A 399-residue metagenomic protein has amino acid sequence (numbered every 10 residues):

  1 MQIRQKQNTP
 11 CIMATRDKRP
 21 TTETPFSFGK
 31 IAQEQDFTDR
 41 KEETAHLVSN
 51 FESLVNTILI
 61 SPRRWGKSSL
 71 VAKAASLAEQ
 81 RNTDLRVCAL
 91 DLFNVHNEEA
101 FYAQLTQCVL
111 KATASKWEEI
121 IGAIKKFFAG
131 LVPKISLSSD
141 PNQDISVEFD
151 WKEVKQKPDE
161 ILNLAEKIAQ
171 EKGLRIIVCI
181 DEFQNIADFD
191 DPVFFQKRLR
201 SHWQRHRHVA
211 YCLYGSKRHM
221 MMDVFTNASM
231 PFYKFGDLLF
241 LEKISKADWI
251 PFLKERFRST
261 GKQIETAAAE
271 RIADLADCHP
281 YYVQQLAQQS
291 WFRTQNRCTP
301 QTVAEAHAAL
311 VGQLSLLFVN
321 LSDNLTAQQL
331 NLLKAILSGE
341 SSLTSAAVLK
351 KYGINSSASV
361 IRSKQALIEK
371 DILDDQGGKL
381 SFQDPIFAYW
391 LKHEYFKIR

Functional and structural regions predicted by a protein language model:
M1-P62, Q80-T83, I386, R399: A short, basic N-terminal segment
P10, A14-T24, G312-R399: C-terminal leucine-rich, beta-strand-based interaction scaffolds used for sensing/assembly
R40, S68, H279, D384: Short, conserved phosphate/pyrophosphate- and ester-handling motifs at nucleotide-, phospho-/glycolipid
P62-W65, S69-I177, P192, V209 (+1 more regions): P-loop NTPase nucleotide-binding core
L77, Q289, A366: Alpha-helical DNA-recognition elements
Q170-K172, I176-C179, N185-D191, K197-S229 (+1 more regions): Sensor-1/coupling segment of RecA-like P-loop NTPase cores
D237-D248: Conserved AAA+ ATPase "SRH/arginine-finger" region at the nucleotide-binding site
I250, K254-L316, G377: Amphipathic alpha-helical "lid/sensor" segments that cap RecA-like P-loop NTPase cores
